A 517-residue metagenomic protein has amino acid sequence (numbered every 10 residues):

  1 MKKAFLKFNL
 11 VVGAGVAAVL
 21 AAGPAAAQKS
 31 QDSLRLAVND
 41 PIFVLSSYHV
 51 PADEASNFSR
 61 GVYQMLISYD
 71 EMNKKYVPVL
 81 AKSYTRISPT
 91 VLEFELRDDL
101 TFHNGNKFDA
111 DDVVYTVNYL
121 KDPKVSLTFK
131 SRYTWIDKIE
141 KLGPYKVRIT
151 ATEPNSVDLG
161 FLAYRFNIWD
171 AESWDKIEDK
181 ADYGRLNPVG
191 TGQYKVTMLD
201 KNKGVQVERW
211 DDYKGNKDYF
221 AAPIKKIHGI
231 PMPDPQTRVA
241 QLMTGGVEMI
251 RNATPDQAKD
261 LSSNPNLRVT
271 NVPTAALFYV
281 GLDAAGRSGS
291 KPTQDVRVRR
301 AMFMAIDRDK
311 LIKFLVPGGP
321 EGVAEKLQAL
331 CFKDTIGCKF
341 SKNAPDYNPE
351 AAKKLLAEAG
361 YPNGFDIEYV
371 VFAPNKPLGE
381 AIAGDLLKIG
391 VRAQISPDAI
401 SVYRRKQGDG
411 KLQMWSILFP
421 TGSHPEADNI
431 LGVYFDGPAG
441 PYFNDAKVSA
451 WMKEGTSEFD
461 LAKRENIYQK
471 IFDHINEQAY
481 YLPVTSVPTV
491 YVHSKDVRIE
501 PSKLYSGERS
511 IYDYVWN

Functional and structural regions predicted by a protein language model:
Q28-K29, T85, S131-W174, D200: Surface-exposed binding/hinge segments that line and control ligand-binding clefts or catalytic entry sites
R35, D109-N118, P144-T150, G192-Q193 (+6 more regions): Alpha-helical secondary-structure segments
A37-S88, N118, V189: N-terminal lobe/hinge region of extracytoplasmic solute-binding protein
D40-N57, V79-L80, N106, T128 (+5 more regions): A structural "hinge/loop" feature
I42, D200-V205, P273, L277-F278 (+3 more regions): Detector for C-terminal structural segments
D70-K75, Y164-A222, K226-H228, P349-E350 (+1 more regions): Gly/Pro-rich hinge or "lid" segments in bacterial periplasmic/extracellular proteins
D182, Y213-D260, R392-Q394: Ligand-site clamp/hinge motif
G289, G322-E358: Structural transition elements
